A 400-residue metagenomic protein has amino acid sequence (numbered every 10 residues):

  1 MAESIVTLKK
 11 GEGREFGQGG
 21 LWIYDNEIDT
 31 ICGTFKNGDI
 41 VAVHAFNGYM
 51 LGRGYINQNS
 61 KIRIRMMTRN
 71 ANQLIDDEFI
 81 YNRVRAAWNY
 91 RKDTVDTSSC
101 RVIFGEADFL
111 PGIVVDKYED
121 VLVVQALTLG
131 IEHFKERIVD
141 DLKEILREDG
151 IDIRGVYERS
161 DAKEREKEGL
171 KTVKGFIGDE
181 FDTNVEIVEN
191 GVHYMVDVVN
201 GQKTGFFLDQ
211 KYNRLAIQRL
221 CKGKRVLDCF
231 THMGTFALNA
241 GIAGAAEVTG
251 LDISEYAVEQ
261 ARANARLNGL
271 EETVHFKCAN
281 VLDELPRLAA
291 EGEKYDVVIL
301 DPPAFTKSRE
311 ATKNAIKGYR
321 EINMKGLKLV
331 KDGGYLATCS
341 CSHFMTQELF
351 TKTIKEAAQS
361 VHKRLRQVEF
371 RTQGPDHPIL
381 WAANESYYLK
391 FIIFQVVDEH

Functional and structural regions predicted by a protein language model:
M1-E119: Non-catalytic accessory regions of SAM-dependent methyltransferases
I103-D116, K135-F206: Non-catalytic substrate-recognition/targeting regions of SAM-dependent transferases
G223-H232: Conserved class I S-adenosyl-L-methionine
M233-A246: Conserved SAM-binding loop of SAM-dependent methyltransferases across substrates and taxa, primarily the Class I
E247-D252: Conserved SAM-binding motif I beta-strand of class I
Y256-I299: S-adenosyl-L-methionine
Y295-K325: Mobile active-site "lid"/loop adjacent to the S-adenosyl-L-methionine
E321, Y335-H400: C-terminal catalytic and target-recognition region of SAM-dependent MTase-like enzymes, primarily methyltransferases
